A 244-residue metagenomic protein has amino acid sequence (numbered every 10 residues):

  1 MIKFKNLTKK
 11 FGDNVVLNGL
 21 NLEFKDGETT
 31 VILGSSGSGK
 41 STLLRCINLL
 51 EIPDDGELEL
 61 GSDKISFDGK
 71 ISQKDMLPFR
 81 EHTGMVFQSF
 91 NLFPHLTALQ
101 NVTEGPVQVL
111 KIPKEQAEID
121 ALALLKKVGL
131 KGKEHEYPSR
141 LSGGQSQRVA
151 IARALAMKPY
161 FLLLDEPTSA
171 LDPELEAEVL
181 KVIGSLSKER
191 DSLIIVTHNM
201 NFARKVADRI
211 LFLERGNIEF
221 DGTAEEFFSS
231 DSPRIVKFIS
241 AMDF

Functional and structural regions predicted by a protein language model:
N48: Helix-to-loop junction immediately C-terminal to a conserved catalytic motif
I65-G84, K114-E115, F227-D231: ABC ATPase NBD coupling module
E136-S139, M157, E189: Conserved signature/switch motifs of ABC ATPase nucleotide-binding domains
L162-D165: Catalytic Walker B motif of ABC-type/P-loop ATPase nucleotide-binding domains
P173-L175: Helix N-cap at the start of a conserved alpha-helix in ABC-type nucleotide-binding domains
A203-K205: A short, surface-exposed alpha-helical micro-motif characterized by mixed small hydrophobic and charged/polar residues
